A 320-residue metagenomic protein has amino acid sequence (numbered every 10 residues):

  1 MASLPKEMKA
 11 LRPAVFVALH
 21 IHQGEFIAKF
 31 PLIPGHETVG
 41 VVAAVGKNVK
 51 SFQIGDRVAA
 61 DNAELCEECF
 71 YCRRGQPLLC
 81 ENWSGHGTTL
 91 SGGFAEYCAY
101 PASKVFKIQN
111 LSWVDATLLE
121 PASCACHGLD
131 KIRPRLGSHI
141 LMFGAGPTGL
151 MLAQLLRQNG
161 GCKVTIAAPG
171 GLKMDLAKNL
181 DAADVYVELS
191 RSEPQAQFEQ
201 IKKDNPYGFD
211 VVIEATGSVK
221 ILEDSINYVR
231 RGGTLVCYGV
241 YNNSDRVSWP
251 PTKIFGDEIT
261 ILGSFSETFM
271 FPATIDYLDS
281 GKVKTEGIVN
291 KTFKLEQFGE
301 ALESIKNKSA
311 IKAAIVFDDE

Functional and structural regions predicted by a protein language model:
M1-R12, H22-F70, K104, Q109-L111: Glycine-rich beta-strand-centered segment in the early N-terminal region that forms part of a ligand/cofactor-binding
C66-F143: NAD(P)H dinucleotide-binding glycine-rich loop of Rossmann-like/cofactor-binding domains, especially the beta1-alpha1
L111-R191: Mid-domain Rossmann-like dinucleotide-binding core that forms the NAD(H)/NADP(H) cofactor-binding site
K178, V219-S280, F317-E320: Glycine-rich phosphate-binding loop and adjacent beta-alpha segment of Rossmann(oid) nucleotide-cofactor-binding
S192-P206: Short amphipathic alpha-helix with an adjacent loop that forms part of the alpha/beta core around
Q200, E223-N227, T268-E320: C-terminal hydrophobic helical "lid"/dimerization subdomain of Rossmann-like NAD(P)H-dependent oxidoreductases
